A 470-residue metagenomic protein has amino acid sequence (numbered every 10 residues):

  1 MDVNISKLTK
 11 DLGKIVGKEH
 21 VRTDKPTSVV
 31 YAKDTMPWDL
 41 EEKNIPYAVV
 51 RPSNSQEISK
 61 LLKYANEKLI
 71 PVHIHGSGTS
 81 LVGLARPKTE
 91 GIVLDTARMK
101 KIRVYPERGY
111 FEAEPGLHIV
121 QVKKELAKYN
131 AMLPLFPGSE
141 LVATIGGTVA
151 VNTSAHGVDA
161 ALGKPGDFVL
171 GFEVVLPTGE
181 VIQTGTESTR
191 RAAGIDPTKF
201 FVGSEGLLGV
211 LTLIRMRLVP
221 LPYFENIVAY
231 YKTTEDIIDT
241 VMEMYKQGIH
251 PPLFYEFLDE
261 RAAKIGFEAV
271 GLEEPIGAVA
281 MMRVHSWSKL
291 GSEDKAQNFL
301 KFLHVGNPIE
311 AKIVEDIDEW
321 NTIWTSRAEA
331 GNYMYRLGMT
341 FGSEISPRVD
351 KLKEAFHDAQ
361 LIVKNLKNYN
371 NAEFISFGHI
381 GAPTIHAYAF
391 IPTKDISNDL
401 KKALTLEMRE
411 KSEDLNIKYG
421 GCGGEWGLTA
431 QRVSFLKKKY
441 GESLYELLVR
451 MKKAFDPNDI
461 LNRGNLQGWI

Functional and structural regions predicted by a protein language model:
M1-K63, S80-G109, A262-V270, I317-F341 (+3 more regions): N-terminal flexible segment immediately upstream of the FAD-binding catalytic core in FAD-dependent oxidoreductases
T23-D34, A229-Y231, I238-A403, E407-D414 (+1 more regions): C-terminal substrate-recognition/cap domain of FAD-linked oxidoreductases
G76-T79, M99, G138, E260 (+1 more regions): Short, ordered loop/turn segments at secondary-structure junctions
K100-Y105, G109-E256, I460-L461: FAD-binding subdomain of flavoenzyme oxidoreductases
E180, T429-I470: Activity-critical C-terminal alpha-helical subdomain
